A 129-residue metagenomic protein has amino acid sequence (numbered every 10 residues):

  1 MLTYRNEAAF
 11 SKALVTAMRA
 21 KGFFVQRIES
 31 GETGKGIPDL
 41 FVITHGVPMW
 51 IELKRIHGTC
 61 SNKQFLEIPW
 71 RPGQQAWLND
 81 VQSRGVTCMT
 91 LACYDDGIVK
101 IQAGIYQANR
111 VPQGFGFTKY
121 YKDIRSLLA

Functional and structural regions predicted by a protein language model:
M1-G31, R84: Acidic-basic catalytic patches of nuclease active cores, encompassing PD-(D/E)XK and other metal-cofactor nuclease
Q26, I51, M89-L91: Hydrophobic/aromatic beta-strand patches that form the interior of the parallel beta-sheet core in alpha/beta enzyme
G36: Beta-rich catalytic cores
L40-V42, P48-G58: Conserved catalytic cores of phosphodiester-cleaving nucleases, focusing on short active-site segments
H57-V81: Mg2+/Mn2+-dependent nuclease catalytic core
N79-A108: Nucleic-acid nuclease catalytic cores
V99-A129: Intrinsically disordered, low-complexity terminal regions enriched in charged/polar residues
